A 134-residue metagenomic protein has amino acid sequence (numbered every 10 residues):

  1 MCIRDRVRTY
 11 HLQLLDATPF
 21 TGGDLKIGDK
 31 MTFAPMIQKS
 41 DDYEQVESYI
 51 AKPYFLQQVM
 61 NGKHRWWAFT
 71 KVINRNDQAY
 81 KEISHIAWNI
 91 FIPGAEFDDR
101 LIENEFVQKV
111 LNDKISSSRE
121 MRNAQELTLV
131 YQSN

Functional and structural regions predicted by a protein language model:
R4-K26, H64-I83, I102-N134: Glycine-rich beta-strand-turn "strand-cap" elements at beta-sheet edges
Q13, E47, K71, N89-P93: A mature extracytoplasmic/lumenal domain signature
T18-P19, Q38, V59-N61, I92-E96: A short, structured loop/turn motif at beta-sheet edges
K26-M36, I86-W88: Active-site-flanking beta-strand signature of metal-NTP-handling nucleotidyl enzymes and homologous cyclase-like
S40-W66: Short amphipathic alpha-helical segments
D41-Q45, F91-N104: Short amphipathic alpha-helices within nucleic acid-binding modules
